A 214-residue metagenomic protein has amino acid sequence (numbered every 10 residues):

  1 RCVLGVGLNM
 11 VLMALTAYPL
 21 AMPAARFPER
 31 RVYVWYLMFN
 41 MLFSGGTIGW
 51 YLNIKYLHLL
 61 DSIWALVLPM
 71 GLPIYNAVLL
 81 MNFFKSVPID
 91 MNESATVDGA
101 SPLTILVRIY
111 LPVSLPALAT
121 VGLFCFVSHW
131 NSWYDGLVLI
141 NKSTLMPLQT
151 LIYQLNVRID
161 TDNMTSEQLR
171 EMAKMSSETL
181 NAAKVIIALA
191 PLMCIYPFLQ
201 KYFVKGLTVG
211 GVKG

Functional and structural regions predicted by a protein language model:
R1-G214: A hydrophobic, multi-pass inner-membrane permease signature
